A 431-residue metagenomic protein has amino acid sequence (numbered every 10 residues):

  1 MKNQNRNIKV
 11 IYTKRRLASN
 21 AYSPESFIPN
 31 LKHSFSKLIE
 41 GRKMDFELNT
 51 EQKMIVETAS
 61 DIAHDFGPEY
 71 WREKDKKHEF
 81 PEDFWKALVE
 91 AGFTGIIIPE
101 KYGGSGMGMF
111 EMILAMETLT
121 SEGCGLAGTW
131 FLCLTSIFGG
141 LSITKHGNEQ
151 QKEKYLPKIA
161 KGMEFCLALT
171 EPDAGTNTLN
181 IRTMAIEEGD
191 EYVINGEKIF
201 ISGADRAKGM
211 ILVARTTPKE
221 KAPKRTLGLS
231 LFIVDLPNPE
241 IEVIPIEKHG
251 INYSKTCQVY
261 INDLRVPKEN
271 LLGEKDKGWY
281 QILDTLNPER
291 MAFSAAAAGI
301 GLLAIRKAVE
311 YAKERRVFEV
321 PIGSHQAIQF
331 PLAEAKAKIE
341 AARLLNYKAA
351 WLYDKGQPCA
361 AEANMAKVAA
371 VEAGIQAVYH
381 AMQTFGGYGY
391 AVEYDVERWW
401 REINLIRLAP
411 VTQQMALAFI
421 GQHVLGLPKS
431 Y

Functional and structural regions predicted by a protein language model:
M1-K9, A18-E40: Short, basic, low-complexity termini and linkers enriched in Ser/Thr/Gly/Pro that act as targeting/leader peptides
F35-L126, L132-C133, H146-Q151, K158-G162 (+5 more regions): Alpha-helical interface subdomain recognition
G92, A115-T120, A214-T216, V234-P239 (+1 more regions): Short Ser/Thr-interspersed hydrophobic loop/turn segments at strand-loop and sheet-helix junctions that line or gate
M107, N177-L179, G203-K208, P223-L227 (+2 more regions): Short glycine/proline-enriched turns and hinge-like loops at secondary-structure junctions
K161-T170, V213: A short, Trp-centered hydrophobic/proline-enriched beta-strand micro-motif
N180-R182, P237-R265: Flexible, small-/acidic-enriched active-site or ligand-binding loops
E191, N195-I244: A short core secondary-structure module
D263-Q281: Long, acidic (Asp/Glu-rich), low-complexity accessory segments flanking structured domains
